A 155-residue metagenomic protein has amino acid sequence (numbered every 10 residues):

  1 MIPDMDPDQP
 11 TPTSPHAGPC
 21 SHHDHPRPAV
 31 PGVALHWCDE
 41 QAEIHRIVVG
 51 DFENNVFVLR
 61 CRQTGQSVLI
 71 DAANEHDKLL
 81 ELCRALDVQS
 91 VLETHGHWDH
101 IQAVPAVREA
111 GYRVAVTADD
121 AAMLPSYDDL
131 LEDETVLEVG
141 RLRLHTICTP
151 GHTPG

Functional and structural regions predicted by a protein language model:
M1-D39: Accessory terminal helices/loops
M5, P12, V91-G96, C148: A composition/secondary-structure signal for short, hydrophobic, low-basic-content segments with alpha-helix propensity
D6-P10, V56-F57, A73, D99: Intrinsic disorder/low-complexity detector
P19-H22, Q41-V48, S67-I70, H97-I101 (+1 more regions): Short acidic/polar alpha-helix capping motifs at helix-coil junctions
G32-L86: Conserved beta-strand hairpin/beta-sheet module of binuclear metal-dependent hydrolase folds, prominently
H36, R46-I47, F57-V58, E134-G155: Core dinuclear metal-dependent hydrolase active-site scaffold
E53, S67, N74-H145: Active-site HxH/HxHxD metal-binding segment of metal-dependent hydrolases
C61, G96, G151: Glycine-rich His-Gly loop
